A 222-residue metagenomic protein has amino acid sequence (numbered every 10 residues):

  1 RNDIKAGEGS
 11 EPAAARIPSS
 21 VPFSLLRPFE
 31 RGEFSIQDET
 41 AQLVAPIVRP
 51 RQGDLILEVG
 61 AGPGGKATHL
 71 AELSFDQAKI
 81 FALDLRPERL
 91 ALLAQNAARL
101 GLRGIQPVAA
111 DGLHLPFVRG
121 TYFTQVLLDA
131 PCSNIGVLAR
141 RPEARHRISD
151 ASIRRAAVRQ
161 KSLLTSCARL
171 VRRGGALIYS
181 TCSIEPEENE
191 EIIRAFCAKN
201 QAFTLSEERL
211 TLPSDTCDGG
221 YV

Functional and structural regions predicted by a protein language model:
R1-V222: S-adenosylmethionine
